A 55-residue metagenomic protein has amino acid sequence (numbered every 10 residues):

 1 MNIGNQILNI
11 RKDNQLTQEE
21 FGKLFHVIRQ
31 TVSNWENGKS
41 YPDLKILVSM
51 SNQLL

Functional and structural regions predicted by a protein language model:
M1-D13: A short, Lys/Arg-rich alpha-helix, primarily the initiator
G4-N5, D43-L47: Short alpha-helical elements of helix-turn-helix
I7, F25-V27, Q53-L54: Secretory-pathway ectodomains
L8-I10, K23, L47: A broad, structure-centric signal for solvent-exposed, well-ordered loop/edge residues that line or flank functional
Q15-N34, S49: Short alpha-helical DNA-recognition segment
N37: Short, conserved catalytic or interaction motifs in soluble domains
K45-L55: DNA major-groove recognition helix of helix-turn-helix/homeodomain DNA-binding modules
